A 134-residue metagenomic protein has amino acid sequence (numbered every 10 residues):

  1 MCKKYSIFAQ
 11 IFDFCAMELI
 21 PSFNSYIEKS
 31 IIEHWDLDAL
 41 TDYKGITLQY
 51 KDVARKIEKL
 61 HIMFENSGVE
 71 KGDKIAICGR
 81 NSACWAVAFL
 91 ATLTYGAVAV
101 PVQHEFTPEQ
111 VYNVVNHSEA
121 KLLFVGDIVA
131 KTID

Functional and structural regions predicted by a protein language model:
S6-F8: Intrinsic disorder
L19, E28, D36-L90, T107-Y112 (+1 more regions): Conserved AMP-binding/adenylate-forming core of the ANL superfamily
Y26, N66-S67, T94-D134: Structural core segment of the AMP-binding/adenylate-forming
